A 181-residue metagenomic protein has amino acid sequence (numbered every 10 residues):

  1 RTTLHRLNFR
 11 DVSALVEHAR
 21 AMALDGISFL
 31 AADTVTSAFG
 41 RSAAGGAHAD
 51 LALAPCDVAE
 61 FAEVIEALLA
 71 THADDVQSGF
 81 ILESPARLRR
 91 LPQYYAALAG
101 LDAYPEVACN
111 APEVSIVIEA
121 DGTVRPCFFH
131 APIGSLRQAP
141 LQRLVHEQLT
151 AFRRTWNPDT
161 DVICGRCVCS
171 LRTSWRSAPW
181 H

Functional and structural regions predicted by a protein language model:
R1-N110, A120, A131: Radical SAM enzyme [4Fe-4S]-AdoMet core and its adjacent flexible, acidic and glycine-rich loops/tails across
D25, D74, S115, T150-A151: A general structural signal for well-ordered secondary-structure junctions
A103-N110, V117, D121-H181: Flexible mid-to-C-terminal extensions adjoining Fe-S/redox cofactors in radical SAM and related proteins
